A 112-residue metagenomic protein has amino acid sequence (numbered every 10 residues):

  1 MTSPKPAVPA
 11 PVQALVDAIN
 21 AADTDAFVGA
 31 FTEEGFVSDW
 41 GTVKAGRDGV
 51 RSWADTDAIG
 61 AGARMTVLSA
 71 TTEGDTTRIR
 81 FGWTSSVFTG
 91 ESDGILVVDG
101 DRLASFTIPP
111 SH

Functional and structural regions predicted by a protein language model:
M1-G29: Short, low-complexity N-terminal intrinsically disordered segments enriched in polar/charged residues
F31, W83-S85, P110: Short beta-strand segments enriched in hydrophobic/aromatic residues within well-folded beta-rich domains
E34-A45: A short gly/proline-enriched turn/hairpin at secondary-structure junctions
V37, A70-T72, I108: Hydrophobic/anchoring residues in structured secondary elements
R51-I95: Surface-exposed, charged secondary-structure patches
E91-H112: Short beta-strand edge/turn micro-motifs at domain boundaries
